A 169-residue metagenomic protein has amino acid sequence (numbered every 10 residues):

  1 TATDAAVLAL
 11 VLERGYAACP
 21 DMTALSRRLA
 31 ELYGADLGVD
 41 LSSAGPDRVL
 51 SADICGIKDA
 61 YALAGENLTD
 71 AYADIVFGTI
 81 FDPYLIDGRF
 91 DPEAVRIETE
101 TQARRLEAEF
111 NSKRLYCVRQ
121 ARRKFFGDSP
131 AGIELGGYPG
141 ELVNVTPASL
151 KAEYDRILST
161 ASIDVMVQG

Functional and structural regions predicted by a protein language model:
T1-A5, T23-D82, E100, R104-R105 (+2 more regions): M16 family metallopeptidases and their MPP-like homologs
A5-L12: MIDAS-like acidic motif and immediate structural context at the N-terminus of von Willebrand factor A/I domains
E13-A18: Catalytic Zn2+-binding segment of zinc metalloproteases
D82-V95: Short secondary-structure capping/junction motifs at helix and strand boundaries
R123, V143-A148: A small/polar active-site loop signature that marks catalytic segments
P147-G169: Non-catalytic, conformational "gating/processing" segments within enzyme and secreted inhibitor domains
